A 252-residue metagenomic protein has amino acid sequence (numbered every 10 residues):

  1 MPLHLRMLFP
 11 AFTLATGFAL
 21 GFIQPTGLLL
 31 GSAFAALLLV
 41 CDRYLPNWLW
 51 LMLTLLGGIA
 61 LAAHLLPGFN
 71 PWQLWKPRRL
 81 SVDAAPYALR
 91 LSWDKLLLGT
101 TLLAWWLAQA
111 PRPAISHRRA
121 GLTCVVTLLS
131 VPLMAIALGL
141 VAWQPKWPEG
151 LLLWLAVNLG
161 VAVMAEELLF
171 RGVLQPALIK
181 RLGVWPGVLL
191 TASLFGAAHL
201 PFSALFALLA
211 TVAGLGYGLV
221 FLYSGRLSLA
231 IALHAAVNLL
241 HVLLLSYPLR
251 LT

Functional and structural regions predicted by a protein language model:
M1-A110, V242, S246-T252: N-terminal, membrane-interfacial amphipathic/helix-forming hydrophobic leader that caps and precedes the first
M1-A15, W154-V157, V163, A177-I179: Alpha-helical transmembrane segments and their cytosolic membrane-interface
L5-M7, L45-L49, W147-L151, G183-P186 (+2 more regions): Membrane-helix interface segments
L28-A35, K95-G99, L153-V157, L209-Y217: Hydrophobic core segments of transmembrane alpha-helices in multi-pass, intramembrane catalytic enzymes
N47-G58, H117-V126, A177, L182 (+1 more regions): Cytoplasmic-side transmembrane-helix entry/capping segments in multi-pass membrane proteins
P71-A162, L251: Juxtamembrane helix-loop-helix connectors linking adjacent transmembrane helices in multi-pass membrane enzymes
P113-S116, L168-L190, L219-R226: Membrane-interface helix/loop boundary segments of multi-pass membrane proteins
M164, W185-A192, G196-A198, A204-T252: Functionally important transmembrane alpha-helices
